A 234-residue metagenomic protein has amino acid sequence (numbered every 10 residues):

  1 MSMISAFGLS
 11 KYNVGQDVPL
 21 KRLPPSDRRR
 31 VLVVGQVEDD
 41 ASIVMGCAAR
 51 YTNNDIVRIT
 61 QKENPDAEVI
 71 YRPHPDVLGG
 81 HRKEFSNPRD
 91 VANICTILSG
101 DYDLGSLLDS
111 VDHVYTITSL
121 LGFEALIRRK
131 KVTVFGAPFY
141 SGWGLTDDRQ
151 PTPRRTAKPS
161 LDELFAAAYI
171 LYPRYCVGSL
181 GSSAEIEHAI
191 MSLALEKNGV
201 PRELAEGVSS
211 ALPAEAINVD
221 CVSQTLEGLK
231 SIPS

Functional and structural regions predicted by a protein language model:
M1-S26, G144-S234: Leloir-type glycosyltransferase catalytic cores
R28-D40, P73-H74, A137: Short loop/turn segments at strand-loop or loop-helix junctions that form parts of catalytic or ligand-binding pockets
G35, A67-P73, I217-D220: Functional cation/ligand-contacting sites centered on basic and imidazole/sulfhydryl donors
A41-I56: Mid-to-C-terminal functional-domain signal that highlights helix-capping/loop sites within ligand-binding modules
N53-R58, E84-N87, N93, D103-H113 (+4 more regions): C-terminal structured domains
V57-G100: Catalytic donor nucleotide-activated moiety binding site of glycosyltransferases and closely related
D101-T146: A donor-sugar binding/catalytic signature common to diverse glycosyltransferases and related nucleotide-sugar
